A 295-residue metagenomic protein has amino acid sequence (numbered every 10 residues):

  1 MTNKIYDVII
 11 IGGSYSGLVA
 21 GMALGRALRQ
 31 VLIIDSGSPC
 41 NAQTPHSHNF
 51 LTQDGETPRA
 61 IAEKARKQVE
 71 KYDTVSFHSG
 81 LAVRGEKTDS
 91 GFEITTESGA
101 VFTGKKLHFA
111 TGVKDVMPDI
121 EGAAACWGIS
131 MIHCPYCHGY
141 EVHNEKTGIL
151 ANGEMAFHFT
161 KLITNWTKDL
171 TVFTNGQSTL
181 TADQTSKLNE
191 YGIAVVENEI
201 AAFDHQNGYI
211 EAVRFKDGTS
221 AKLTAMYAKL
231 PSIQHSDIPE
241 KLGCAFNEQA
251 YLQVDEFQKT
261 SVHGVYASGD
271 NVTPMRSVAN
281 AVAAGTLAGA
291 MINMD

Functional and structural regions predicted by a protein language model:
M1-D7, F203-Q206, K222-L223, K229-L230 (+1 more regions): Rossmann-like nucleotide/phosphate-binding core characteristic of flavoprotein oxidoreductases
M1-Y6, S76-E145, L252-E256: FAD-binding core/adjacent interface of flavoenzyme oxidoreductases
Y6-E63, E154-S178: Beta1-alpha1 glycine-rich phosphate/pyrophosphate-binding loop at the start of Rossmann-like nucleotide-binding domains
A42, M117-P118, S236, M275: Glycine/Thr-rich phosphate-binding loops of Rossmann-like dinucleotide-binding domains
E63, V69-D89, E93-T95, F102 (+1 more regions): A Rossmann-like FAD-binding core segment of flavoenzymes
A125-E141, P231-N280, L287-A290, M294: FAD-site-proximal beta/loop scaffold in flavoenzymes
H133-L150, A156-T160, T164-T167: Rossmann-fold dinucleotide-binding core
